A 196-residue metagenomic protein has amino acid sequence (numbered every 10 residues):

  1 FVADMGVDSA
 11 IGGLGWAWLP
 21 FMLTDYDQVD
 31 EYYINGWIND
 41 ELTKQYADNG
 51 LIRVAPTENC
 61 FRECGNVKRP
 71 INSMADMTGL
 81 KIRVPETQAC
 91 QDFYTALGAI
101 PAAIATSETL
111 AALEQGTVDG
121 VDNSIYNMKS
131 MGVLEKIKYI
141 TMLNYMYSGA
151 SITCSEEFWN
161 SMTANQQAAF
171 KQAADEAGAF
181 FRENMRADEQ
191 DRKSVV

Functional and structural regions predicted by a protein language model:
F1-Q28, W37, K44-V196: N-terminal secretory/targeting leader peptides
